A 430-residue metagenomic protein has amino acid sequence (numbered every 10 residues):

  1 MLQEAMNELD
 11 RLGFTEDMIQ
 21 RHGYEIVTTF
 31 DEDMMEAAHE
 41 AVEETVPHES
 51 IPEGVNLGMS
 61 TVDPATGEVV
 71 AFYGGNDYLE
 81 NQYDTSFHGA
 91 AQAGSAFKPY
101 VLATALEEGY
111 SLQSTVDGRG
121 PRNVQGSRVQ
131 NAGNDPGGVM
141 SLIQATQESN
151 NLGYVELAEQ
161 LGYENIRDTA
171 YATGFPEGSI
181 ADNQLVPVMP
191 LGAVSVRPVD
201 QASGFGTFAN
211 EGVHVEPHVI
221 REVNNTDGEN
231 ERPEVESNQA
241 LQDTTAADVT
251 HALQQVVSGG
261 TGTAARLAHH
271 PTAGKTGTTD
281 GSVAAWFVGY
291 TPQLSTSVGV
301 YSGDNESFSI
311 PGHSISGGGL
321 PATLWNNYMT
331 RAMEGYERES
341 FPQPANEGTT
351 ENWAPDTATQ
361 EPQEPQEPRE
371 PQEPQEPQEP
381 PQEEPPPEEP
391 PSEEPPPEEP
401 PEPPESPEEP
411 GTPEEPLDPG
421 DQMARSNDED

Functional and structural regions predicted by a protein language model:
M1-T28, E40, P52-V55: Non-catalytic structural connector segments
Q3-D10, T61-N76, L106-Y110, G138 (+7 more regions): Glycine-rich, acidic and aromatic/proline-enriched surface loops and short helix-turn segments that act as binding
T28-I51, M59-T61, F72, Y78-Q92 (+3 more regions): A penicillin-recognizing enzyme superfamily signal
P52-V55, V116-D117, A181-L185, A264-A265: Short, glycine-/polar-rich solvent-exposed loops and beta-turns at beta-strand/coil boundaries
V55-N56, L79-Y100, E108, L112-G118 (+1 more regions): Short active-site loop at a secondary-structure junction that contains or immediately precedes the catalytic residue(s)
Y110-R167, H214, T226-Q255: Conserved catalytic neighborhood of penicillin-recognizing serine enzymes
R128-N134, G162-S203: Mid-domain, small-residue-enriched loop/turn segments at the edges of structured enzyme/sensor domains
A345-D430: Proline/serine/threonine-rich low-complexity "mucin-like" segments in extracytoplasmic/periplasmic regions that act as
